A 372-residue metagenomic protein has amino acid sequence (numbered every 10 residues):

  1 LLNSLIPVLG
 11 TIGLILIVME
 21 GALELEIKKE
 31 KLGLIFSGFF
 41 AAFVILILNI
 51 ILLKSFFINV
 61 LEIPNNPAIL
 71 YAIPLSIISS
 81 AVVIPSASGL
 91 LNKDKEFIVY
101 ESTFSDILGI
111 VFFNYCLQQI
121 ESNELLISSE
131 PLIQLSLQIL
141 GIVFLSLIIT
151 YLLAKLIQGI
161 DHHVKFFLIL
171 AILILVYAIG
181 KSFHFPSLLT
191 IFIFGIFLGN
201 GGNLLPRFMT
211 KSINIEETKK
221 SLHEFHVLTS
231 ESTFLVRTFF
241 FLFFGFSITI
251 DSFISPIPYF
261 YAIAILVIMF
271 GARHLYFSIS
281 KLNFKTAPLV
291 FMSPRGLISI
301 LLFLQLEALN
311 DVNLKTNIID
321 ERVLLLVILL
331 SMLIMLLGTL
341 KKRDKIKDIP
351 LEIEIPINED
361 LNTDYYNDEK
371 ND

Functional and structural regions predicted by a protein language model:
L1-E369: Transmembrane helical cores of multi-pass secondary ion antiporters/exchangers
